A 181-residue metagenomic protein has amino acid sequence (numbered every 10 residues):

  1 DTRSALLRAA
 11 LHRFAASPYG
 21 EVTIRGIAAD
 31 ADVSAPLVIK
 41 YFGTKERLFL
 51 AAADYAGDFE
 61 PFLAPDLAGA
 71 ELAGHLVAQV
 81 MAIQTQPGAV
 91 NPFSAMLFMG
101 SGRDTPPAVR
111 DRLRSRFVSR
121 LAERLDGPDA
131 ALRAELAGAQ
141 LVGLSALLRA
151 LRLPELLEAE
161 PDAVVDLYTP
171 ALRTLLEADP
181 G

Functional and structural regions predicted by a protein language model:
D1-D32, P36, K40, E46-R47: Basic, helix-initiating cap at the start of DNA-binding domains
A5, L72, L167: Charged catalytic carboxylate motif
F49-A56, P65: Alpha-helical DNA-contacting segments of helix-turn-helix folds
E60-S94: Hydrophobic alpha-helical connector segments
V80, F93-G100, A137-L141, S145: Short alpha-helical scaffolding segments that buttress acidic/His motifs in well-ordered protein cores
Q84-R116: Amphipathic alpha-helical segments used for helix-helix packing
P106-R114, E123-L175, D179-G181: Hydrophobic/aromatic-rich alpha-helical bundle segments in the mid-to-C-terminal region
